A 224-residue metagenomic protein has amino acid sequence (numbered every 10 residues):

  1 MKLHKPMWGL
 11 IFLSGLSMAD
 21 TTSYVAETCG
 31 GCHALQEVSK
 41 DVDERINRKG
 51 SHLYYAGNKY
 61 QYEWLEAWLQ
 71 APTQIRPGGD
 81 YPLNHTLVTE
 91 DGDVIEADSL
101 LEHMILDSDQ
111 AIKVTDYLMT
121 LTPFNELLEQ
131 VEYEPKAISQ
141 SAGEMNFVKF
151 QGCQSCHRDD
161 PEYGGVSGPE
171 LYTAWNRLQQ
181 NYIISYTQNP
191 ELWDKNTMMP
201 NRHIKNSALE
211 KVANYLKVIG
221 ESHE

Functional and structural regions predicted by a protein language model:
K2-L10: Sec-dependent signal peptide recognition, specifically the positively charged N-region followed immediately by
S14-L16: N-terminal signal peptide c-region/cleavage motif recognized by signal peptidases
A19-A26, K49-K59, L101-L106, N146-K149 (+2 more regions): Flexible gly/pro/ser-rich segments immediately N-terminal to CXXCH heme-c attachment motifs in exported/periplasmic
A19-V38, L127-D159: Sequence/structural segment immediately N-terminal to covalent heme-attachment motifs in c-type and related
G30, Q36-W68, P82-V94, Q154-Y186: Gly/Gly-Pro-rich "capping" loops immediately C-terminal to redox-active cysteine motifs in periplasmic/lumenal
A34, N58, Q70-Q74, M119-P123 (+2 more regions): Sec-exported extracytoplasmic/periplasmic mature domains
Y62-Q70, Q74, A111-T115, Q180-Q188 (+2 more regions): An amphipathic alpha-helix signature
T89-E129, P200-E224: C-terminal capping alpha-helices of c-type cytochrome domains
